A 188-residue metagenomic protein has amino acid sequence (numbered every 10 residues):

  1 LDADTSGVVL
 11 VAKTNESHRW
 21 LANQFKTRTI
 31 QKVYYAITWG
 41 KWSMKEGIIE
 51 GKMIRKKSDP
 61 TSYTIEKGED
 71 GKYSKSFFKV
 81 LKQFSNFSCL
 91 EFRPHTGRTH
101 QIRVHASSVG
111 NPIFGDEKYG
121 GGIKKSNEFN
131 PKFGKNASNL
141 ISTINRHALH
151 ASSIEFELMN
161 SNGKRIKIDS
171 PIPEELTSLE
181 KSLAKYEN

Functional and structural regions predicted by a protein language model:
L1-N188: RNA pseudouridine synthases
